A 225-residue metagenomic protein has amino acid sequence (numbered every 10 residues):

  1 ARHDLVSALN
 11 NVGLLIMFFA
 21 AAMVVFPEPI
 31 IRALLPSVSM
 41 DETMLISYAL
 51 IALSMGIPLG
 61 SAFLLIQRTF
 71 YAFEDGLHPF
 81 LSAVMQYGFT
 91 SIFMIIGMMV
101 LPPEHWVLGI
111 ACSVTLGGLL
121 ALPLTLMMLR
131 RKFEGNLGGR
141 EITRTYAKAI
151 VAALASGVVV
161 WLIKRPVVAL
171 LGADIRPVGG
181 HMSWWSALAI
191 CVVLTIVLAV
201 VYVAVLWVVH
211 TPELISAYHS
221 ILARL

Functional and structural regions predicted by a protein language model:
A1-L225: Membrane-embedded alpha-helical bundles of multi-pass transporters/translocases, especially carrier/permease families
